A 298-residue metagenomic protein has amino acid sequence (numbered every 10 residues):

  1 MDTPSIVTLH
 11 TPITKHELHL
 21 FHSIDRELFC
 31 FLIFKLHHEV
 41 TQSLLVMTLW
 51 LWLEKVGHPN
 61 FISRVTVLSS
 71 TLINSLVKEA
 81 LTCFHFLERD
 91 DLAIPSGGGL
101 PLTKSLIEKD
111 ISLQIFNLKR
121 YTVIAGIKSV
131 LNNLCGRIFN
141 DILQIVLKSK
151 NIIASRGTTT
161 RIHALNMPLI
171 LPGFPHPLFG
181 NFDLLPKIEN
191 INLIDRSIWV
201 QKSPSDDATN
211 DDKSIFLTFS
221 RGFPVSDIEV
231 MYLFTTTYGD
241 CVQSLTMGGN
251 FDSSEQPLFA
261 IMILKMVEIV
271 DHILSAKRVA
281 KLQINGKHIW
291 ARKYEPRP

Functional and structural regions predicted by a protein language model:
M1-S96: Ser/Pro/Thr-rich intrinsically disordered low-complexity regulatory tracts in nuclear proteins
V7, V40, V46, V56 (+11 more regions): Extended aliphatic helical segments
L18, R26-F31, H58, H176 (+4 more regions): Generic intrinsically disordered, low-complexity segments enriched for polar/acidic and small residues
I24, L32-H37, R64, L87 (+9 more regions): Generic signature of intrinsically disordered, low-complexity segments enriched in small/polar residues
L49, I127, I289-K293: Generic preference for hydrophobic/aromatic residues in regular secondary structure cores
N60-I215: Eukaryotic nuclear low-complexity, Arg/Ser/Gly/Pro-rich intrinsically disordered regions
L193-P298: Canonical RRM/RBD RNA-binding surface and closely related RRM-like beta-sheet modules in eukaryotic RNA-binding proteins
